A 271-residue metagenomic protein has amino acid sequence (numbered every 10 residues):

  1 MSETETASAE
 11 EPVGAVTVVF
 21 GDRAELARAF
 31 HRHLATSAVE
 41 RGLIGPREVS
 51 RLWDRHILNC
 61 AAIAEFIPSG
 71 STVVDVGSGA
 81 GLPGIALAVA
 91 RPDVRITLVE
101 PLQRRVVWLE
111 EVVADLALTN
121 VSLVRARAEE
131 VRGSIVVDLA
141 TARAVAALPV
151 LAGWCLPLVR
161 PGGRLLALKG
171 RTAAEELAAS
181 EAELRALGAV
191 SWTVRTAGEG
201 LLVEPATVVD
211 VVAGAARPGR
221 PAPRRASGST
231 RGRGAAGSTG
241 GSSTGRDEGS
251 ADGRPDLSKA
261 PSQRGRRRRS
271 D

Functional and structural regions predicted by a protein language model:
M1-V74, V89-A90, R104-V121, A235 (+5 more regions): Class I SAM-dependent transferase core
V76-S78: Conserved beta-strand/loop positions that form the S-adenosyl-L-methionine
A80-D93: Conserved SAM-binding loop of SAM-dependent methyltransferases across substrates and taxa, primarily the Class I
R95-E100: Conserved SAM-binding motif I beta-strand of class I
V124-E130, V145-A146: Conserved SAM/SAH-binding loop
E129-L139: A short acidic, Gly/Pro-enriched loop at the edge of an enzyme's catalytic core that lines a small-molecule cofactor
V159-P161: Helix-to-beta-strand junctions that scaffold the AdoMet/dcAdoMet cofactor pocket in Class I SAM-dependent enzymes
A178-D271: SAM/dcSAM-binding transferase cores
